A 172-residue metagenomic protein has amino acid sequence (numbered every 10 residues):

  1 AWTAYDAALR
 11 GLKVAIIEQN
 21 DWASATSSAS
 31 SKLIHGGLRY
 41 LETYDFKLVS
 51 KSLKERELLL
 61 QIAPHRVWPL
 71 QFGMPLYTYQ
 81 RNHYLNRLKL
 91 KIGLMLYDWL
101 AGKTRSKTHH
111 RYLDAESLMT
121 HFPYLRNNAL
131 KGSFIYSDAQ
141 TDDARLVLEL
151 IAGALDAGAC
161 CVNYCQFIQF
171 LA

Functional and structural regions predicted by a protein language model:
W2, D6, H35-G36, R145 (+1 more regions): Short amphipathic alpha-helical face segments that pack within enzyme cores and frequently flank/anchor catalytic
A4, A8-L9, G153-L155: Gly/Ala-rich phosphate-binding loop of Rossmann-like dinucleotide-binding domains, activating on the conserved
A8-S30: Glycine-rich FAD pyrophosphate-binding loop
K32-H121: Dinucleotide-binding Rossmann-like beta1-alpha1 core, especially the glycine-rich loop that anchors the ADP
Y84, N128-Y136: Conserved Rossmann-fold dehydrogenase catalytic segment
F122-N128: Flexible hinge/switch segments at interdomain interfaces of large molecular machines
F134-A172: Helical element adjacent to the flavin cofactor pocket in flavoenzyme catalytic cores
